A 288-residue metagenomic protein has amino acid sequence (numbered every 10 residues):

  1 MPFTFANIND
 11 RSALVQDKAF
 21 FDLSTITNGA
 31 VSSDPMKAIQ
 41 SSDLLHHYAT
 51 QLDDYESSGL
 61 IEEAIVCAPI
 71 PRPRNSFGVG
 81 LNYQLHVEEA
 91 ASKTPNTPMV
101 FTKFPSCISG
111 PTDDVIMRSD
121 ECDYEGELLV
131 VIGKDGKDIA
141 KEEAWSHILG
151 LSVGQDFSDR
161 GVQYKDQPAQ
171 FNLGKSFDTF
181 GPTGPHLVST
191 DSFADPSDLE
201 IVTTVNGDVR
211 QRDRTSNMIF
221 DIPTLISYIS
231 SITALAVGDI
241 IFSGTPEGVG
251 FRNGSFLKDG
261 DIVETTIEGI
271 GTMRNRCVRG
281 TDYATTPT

Functional and structural regions predicted by a protein language model:
M1-T94, P98, E264, A284: N-terminal non-catalytic cap/leader segment that marks the start of a structured domain
P2-F3, V66-A68, E88-A91, D114-C122 (+5 more regions): A generic local secondary-structure boundary/capping motif
L60-I65, H86, S92, R160-T288: Catalytic-pocket segment enriched in acidic/His residues
P71, G78, E125, A236 (+1 more regions): Residue-level recognition of short, solvent-exposed, well-ordered loop/turn junctions that link secondary-structure
S92-G110, Y124, D259-G269: Structural signature of FAD isoalloxazine-binding scaffolds in flavoprotein oxidoreductases
M99-I116, K137, T179-V188, P246-G250: Short catalytic-site patches enriched in acidic/histidine residues that coordinate or position cofactors/metals
K103-P105, G126-K134, S152-F157, L187 (+2 more regions): Short, structured patches in soluble enzyme cores that scaffold and shape functional sites
